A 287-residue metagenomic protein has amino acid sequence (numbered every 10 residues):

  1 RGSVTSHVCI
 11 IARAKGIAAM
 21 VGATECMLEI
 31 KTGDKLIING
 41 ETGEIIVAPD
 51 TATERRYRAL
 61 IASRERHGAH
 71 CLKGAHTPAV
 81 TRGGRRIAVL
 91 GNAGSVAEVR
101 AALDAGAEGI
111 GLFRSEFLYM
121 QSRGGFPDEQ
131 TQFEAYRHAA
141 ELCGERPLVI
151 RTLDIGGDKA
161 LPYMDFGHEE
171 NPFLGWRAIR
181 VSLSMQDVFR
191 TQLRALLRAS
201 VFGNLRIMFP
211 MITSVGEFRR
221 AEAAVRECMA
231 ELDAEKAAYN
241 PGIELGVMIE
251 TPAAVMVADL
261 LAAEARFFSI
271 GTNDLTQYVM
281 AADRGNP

Functional and structural regions predicted by a protein language model:
R1-A105: Acidic, glycine-rich flexible loop/linker segments
G68-P287: Conserved alpha/beta-domain cores
